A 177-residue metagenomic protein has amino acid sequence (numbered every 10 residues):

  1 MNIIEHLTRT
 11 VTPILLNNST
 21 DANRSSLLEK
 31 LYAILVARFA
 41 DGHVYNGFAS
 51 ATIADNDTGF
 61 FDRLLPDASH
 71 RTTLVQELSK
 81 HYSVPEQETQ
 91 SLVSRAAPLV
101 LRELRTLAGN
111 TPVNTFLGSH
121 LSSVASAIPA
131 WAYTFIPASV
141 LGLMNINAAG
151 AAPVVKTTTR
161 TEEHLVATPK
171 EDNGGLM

Functional and structural regions predicted by a protein language model:
M1-M177: A structural "flexibility-hinge" signal
